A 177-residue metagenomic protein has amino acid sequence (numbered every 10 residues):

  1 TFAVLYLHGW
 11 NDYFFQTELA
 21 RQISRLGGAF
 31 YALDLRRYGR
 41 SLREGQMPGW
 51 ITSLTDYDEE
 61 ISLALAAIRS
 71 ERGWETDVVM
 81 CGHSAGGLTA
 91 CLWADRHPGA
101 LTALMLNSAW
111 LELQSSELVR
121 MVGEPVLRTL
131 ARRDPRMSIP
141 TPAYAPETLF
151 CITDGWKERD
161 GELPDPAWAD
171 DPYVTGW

Functional and structural regions predicted by a protein language model:
F2, G28, E75-D77: Short coil/turn segments at beta-strand junctions that form active-site/ligand-binding loops
F2-G9: Short beta-strand element of the alpha/beta-hydrolase
W10-N11, G39-D77: Catalytic nucleophile-loop/oxyanion-hole region of alpha/beta-hydrolase and closely related hydrolase-like folds
D12-F15, A20, S24-E44: Conserved alpha/beta-hydrolase
H83-A85, T89-W177: Alpha/beta-hydrolase-fold enzymes
